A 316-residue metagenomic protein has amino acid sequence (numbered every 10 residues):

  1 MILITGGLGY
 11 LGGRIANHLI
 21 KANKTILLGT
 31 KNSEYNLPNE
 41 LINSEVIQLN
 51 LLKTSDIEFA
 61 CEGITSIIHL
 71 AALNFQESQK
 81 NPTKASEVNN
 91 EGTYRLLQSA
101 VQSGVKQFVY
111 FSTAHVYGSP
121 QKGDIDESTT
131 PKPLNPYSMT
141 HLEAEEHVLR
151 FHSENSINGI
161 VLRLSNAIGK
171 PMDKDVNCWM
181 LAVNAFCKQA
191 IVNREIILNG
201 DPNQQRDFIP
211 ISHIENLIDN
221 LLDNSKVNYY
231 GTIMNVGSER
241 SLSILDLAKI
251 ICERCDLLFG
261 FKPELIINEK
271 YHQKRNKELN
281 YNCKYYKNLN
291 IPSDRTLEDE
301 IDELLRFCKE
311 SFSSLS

Functional and structural regions predicted by a protein language model:
I2-K21: N-terminal Rossmann NAD(P)H-binding glycine-rich loop of SDR-like oxidoreductase domains
L51-V88: NAD(P)H-binding glycine-rich loop region in Rossmannoid oxidoreductase-like domains and their noncatalytic homologs
I67, K80-V109: NAD(P)-cofactor binding segment of oxidoreductase domains
R95-P136: Conserved Rossmann-fold NAD(P)-dependent oxidoreductase catalytic core, especially the SDR/UDP-sugar
S119, L134-I160, S165, I191-V192: Active-site Tyr-X1-5-Lys
L142, N155-I157, A167-N184, R194 (+4 more regions): Glycine/proline-rich active-site loop of Rossmann-fold NAD(P)-dependent oxidoreductases
D201, G231-M234, L245-A248, D256-E278: C-terminal "lid/loop" region of Rossmann-like NAD(P)-dependent oxidoreductases
T296-S316: Amphipathic terminal alpha-helices
